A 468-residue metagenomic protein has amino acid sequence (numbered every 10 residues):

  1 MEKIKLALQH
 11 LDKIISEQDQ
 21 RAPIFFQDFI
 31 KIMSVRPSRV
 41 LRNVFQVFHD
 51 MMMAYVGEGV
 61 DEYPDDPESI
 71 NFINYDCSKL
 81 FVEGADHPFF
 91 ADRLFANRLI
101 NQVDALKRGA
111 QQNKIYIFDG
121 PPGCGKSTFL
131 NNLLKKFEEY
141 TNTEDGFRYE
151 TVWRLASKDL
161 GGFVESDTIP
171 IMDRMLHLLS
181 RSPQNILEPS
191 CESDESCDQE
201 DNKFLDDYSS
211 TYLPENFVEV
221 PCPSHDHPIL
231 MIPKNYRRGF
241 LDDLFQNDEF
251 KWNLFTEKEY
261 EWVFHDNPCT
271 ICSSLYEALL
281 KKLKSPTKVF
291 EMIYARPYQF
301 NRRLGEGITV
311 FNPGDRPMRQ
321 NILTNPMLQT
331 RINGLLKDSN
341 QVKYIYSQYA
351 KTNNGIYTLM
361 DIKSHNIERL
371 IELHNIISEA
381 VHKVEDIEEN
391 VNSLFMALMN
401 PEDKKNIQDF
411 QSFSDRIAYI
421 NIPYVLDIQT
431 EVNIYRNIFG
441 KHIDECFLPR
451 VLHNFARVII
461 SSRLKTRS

Functional and structural regions predicted by a protein language model:
E2, L6-S468: Conserved ASCE/P-loop NTPase catalytic core
